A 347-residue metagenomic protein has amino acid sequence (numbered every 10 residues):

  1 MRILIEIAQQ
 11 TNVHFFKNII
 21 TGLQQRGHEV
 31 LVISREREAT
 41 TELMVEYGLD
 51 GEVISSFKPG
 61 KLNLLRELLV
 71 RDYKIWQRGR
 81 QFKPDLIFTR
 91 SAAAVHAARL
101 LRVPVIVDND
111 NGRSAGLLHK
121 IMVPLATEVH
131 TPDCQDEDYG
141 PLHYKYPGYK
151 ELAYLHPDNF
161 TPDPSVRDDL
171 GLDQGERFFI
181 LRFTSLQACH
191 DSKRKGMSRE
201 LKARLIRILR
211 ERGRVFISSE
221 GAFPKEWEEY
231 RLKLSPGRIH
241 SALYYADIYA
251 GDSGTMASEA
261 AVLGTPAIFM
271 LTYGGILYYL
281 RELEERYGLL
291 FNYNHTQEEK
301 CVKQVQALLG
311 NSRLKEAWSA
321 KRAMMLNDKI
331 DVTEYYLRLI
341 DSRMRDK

Functional and structural regions predicted by a protein language model:
Q24-E67: Conserved nucleotide-sugar phosphate-binding/catalytic loop shared by glycosyltransferases and other
R37, Y47-K58, L181, L186 (+1 more regions): Catalytic donor nucleotide-activated moiety binding site of glycosyltransferases and closely related
R71-I75, G221-M256: Donor nucleotide-activated moiety binding/catalytic core segment of transferases that use nucleotide-activated donors
I87-A97, I239-R281: A donor-sugar binding/catalytic signature common to diverse glycosyltransferases and related nucleotide-sugar
I106-D108, A115, H119-H130, L243: A conserved, positively charged/aromatic
A126-G196: A nucleotide-sugar donor-handling region in carbohydrate enzymes
V262-R313: Catalytic binding pocket for nucleotide-activated donors in carbohydrate/polymer assembly enzymes
G310-K347: C-terminal amphipathic helix plus adjacent low-complexity, charged tail appended to glycosyltransferase catalytic
